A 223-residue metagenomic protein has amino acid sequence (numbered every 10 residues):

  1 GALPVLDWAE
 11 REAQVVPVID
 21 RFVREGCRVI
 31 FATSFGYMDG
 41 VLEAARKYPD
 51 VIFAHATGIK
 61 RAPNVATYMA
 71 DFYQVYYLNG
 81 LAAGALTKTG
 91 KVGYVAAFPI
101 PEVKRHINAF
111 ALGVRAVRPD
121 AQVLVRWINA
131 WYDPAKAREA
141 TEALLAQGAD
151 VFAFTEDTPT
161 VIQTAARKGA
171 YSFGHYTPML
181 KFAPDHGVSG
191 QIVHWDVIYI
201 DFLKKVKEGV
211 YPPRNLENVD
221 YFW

Functional and structural regions predicted by a protein language model:
G1-W223: A residue-level marker of the well-folded mature domains of exported/periplasmic proteins
